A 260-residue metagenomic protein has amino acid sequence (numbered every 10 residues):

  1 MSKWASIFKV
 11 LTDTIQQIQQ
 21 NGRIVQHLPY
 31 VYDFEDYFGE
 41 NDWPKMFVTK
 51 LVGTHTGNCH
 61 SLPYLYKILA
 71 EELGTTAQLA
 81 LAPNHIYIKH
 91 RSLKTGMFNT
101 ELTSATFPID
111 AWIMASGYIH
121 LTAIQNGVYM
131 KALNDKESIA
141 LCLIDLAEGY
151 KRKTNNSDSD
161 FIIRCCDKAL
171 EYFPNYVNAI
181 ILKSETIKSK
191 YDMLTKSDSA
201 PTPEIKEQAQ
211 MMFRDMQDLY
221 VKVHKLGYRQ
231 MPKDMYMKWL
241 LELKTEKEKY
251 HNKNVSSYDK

Functional and structural regions predicted by a protein language model:
M1-K260: A structural boundary/capping signal
